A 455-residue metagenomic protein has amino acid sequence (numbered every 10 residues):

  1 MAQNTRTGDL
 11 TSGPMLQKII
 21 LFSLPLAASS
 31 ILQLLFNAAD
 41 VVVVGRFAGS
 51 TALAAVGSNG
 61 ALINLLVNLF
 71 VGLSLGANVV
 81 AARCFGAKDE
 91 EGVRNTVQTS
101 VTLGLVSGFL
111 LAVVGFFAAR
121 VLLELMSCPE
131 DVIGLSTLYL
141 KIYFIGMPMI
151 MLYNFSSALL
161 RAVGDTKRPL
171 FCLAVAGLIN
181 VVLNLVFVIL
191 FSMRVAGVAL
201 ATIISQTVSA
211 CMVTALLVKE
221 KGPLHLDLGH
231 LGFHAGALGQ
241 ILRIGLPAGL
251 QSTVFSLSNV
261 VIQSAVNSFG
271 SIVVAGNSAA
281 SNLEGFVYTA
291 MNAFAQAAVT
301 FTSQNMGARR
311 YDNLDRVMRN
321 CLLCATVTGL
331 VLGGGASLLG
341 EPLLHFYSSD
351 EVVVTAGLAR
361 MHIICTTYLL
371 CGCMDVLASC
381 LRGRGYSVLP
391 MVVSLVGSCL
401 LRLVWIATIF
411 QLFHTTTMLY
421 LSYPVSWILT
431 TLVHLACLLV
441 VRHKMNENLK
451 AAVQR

Functional and structural regions predicted by a protein language model:
M1-S23, A81-G146, I179, L190-L246 (+2 more regions): Short alpha-helical transmembrane segments in multi-pass integral membrane proteins
L10-F47, A61-G76, V80, L105-A112 (+6 more regions): N-terminal transmembrane alpha-helices
L21-D40, I142, A176, S205-S209 (+3 more regions): Transmembrane helical elements of multi-pass membrane transporters/channels
I31, L35-A54, L123-E130, V186-M193 (+4 more regions): Helix-terminus/linker motif at the lipid-water interface of multi-pass membrane proteins
A38-V41, V113, V121, F155-L159 (+8 more regions): Alpha-helical transmembrane segments of multipass membrane proteins
L53-V113, I150-P169, Q263, G276-G340 (+1 more regions): Small-residue-rich hydrophobic transmembrane alpha-helices
S74, I142-R161, P169-G177, V198-V213 (+4 more regions): Short runs within selected transmembrane alpha-helices of multi-pass transporters and secretion channels
